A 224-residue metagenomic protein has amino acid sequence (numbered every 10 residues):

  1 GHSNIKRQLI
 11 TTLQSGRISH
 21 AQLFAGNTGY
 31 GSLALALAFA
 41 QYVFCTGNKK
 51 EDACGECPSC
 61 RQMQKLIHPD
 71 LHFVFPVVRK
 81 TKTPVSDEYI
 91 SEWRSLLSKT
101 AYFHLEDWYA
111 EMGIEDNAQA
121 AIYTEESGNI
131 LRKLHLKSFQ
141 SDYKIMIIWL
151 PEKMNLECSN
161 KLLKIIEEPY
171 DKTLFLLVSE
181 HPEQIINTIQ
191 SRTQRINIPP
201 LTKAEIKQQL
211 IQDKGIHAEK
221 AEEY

Functional and structural regions predicted by a protein language model:
G1-N4, I10-T12, A40, L162-I165 (+1 more regions): Proteins with a high burden of low-complexity, intrinsically disordered sequence enriched in S/T/G/P/A and R, requiring
H2-E157: Clamp-loader machinery-focused feature within the broader ASCE/P-loop NTPase space
H104, W108-Y224: Non-catalytic interfacial helical region
